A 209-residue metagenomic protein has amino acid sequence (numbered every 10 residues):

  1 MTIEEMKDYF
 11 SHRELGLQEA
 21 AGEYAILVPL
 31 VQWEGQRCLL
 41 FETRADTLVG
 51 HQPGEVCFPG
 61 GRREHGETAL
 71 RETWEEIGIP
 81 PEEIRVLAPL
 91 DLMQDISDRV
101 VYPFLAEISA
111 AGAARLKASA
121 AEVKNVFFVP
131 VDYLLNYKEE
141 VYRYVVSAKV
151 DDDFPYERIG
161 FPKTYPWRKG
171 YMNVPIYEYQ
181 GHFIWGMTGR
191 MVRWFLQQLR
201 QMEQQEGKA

Functional and structural regions predicted by a protein language model:
M1-G112, D132, Y144, D151-A209: N-terminal leader/linker segments that precede catalytic domains of diphosphate-processing enzymes
K117-D153: Acidic, glycine-rich loop-and-strand cores that form catalytic or ligand-binding grooves in diverse globular domains
